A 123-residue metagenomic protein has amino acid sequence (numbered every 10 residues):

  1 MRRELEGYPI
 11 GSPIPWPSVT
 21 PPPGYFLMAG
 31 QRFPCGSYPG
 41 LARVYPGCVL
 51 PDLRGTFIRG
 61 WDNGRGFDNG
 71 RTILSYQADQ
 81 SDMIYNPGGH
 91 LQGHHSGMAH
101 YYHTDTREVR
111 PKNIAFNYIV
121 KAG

Functional and structural regions predicted by a protein language model:
M1-G123: Low-complexity Ser/Thr/Gly/Asn-rich repetitive segments
